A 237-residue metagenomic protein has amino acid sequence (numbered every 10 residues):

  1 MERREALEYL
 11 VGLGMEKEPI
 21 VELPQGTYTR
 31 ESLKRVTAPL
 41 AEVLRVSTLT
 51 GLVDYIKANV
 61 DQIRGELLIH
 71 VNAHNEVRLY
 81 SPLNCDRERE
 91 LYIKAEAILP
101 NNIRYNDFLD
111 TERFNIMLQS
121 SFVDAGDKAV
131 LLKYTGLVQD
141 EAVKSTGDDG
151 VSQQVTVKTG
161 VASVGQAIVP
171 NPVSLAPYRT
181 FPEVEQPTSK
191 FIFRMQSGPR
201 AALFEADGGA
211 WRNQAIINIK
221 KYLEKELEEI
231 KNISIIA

Functional and structural regions predicted by a protein language model:
M1-Y80, E229, I233-A237: An N-terminally focused, membrane-permeabilizing/fusogenic/translocator signature enriched in pore-forming
M15-K17, T29, D54, L68 (+7 more regions): Polar low-complexity intrinsically disordered regions enriched in Ser/Thr and small residues
R35-L40, L99-I103, S120, F204-G208: Charged, low-complexity surface segments at secondary-structure and domain boundaries
P39-E42, A58-I63, H70-A73, R78-N84 (+2 more regions): Amphipathic, membrane-inserting segments
L44-S47, Y105-L109, R113, G126 (+4 more regions): Alpha-helix boundary/N-cap detector
T50-V53, K57, E112-Q119, L132 (+4 more regions): Generic detector of well-ordered alpha-helical segments enriched in charged/polar residues, highlighting helical
S81-E112: A glycine-rich, hydrophobic loop/mini-helix early in the fold
I103-Q154: Membrane-inserting effector segments that mediate pore formation, membrane fusion, or transient membrane insertion
